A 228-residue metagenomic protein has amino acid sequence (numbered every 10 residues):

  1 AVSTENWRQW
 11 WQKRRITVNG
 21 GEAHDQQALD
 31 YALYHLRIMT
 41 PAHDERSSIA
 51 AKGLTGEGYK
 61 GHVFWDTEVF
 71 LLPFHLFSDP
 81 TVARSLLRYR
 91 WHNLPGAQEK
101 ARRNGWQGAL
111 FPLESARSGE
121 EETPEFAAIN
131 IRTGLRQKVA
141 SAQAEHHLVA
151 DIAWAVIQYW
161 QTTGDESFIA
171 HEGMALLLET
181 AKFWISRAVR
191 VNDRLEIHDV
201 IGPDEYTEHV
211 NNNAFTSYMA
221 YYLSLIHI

Functional and structural regions predicted by a protein language model:
A1-W11, A83, L87, L195-V200: Functional cleft and adjacent loop/helix regions within the main domain that mediate ligand binding or catalysis
A1-Y59: Acidic/polar, glycine-enriched structural segments that form the non-catalytic walls/loops of the carbohydrate-binding
D25, A170-A175: Alpha-helical scaffolds flanking conserved acidic
T40-T55, T81-W154, W160, S167-I169 (+2 more regions): Helix-terminus loop motifs that line ligand-binding clefts
T55-W65, L135-H147, E205-S217: Solvent-exposed loop and edge beta-strand segments that line ligand/cofactor-binding and catalytic clefts
F64-L76, A83-R84, H146-I157, F215-S224: Well-ordered alpha-helical segments within folded domains of soluble proteins
L176, T180-W184, T216, S224: Mobile "lid/hinge" segments at catalytic clefts and subdomain interfaces of large enzymes
I226-I228: Conserved small/polar residues in nucleotide/adenosyl-binding loops
